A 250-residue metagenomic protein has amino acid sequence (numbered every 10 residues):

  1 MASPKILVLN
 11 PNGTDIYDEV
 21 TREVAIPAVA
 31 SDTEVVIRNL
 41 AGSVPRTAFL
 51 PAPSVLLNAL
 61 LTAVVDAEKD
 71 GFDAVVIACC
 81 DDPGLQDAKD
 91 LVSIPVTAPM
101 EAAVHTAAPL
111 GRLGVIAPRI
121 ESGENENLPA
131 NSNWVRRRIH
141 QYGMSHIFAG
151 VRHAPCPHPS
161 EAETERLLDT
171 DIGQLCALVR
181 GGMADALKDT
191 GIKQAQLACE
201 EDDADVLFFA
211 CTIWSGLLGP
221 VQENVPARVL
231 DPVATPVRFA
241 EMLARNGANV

Functional and structural regions predicted by a protein language model:
P4-A28: N-terminal beta1-alpha1 ligand-phosphate binding loop
L7, G114-A117, R152: Conserved beta-strand elements of the Class I
I37-A59, P159-R166: N-terminal beta-loop-helix "entrance" segment that forms/cooperates in small-molecule cofactor or anionic ligand
F49-D70, M183-Q194: Glycine-rich, highly charged phosphate/nucleotide-binding loops
V55-E101, D205-L218: N-terminal glycine-rich phosphate/adenylate-binding segment common to multiple enzyme folds
K89-L110, V221-A240: Short, acidic/small-residue loops that bind anionic groups at enzyme active sites
R119-A210: Active-site rim beta-loop-alpha module in soluble metabolic enzymes
C199, A240-A248: Short, hydrophobic alpha-helical segments
